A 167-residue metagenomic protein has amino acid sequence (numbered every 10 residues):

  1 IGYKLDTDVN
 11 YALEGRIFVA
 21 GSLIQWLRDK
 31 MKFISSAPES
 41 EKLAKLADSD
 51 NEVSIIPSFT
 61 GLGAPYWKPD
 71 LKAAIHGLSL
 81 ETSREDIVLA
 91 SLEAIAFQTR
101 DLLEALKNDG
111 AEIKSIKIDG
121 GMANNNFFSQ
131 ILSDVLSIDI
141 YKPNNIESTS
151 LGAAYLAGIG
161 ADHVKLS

Functional and structural regions predicted by a protein language model:
I1-D119, N124-S167: Active-site core segments that coordinate phosphate-bearing ligands/cofactors across diverse enzyme families
